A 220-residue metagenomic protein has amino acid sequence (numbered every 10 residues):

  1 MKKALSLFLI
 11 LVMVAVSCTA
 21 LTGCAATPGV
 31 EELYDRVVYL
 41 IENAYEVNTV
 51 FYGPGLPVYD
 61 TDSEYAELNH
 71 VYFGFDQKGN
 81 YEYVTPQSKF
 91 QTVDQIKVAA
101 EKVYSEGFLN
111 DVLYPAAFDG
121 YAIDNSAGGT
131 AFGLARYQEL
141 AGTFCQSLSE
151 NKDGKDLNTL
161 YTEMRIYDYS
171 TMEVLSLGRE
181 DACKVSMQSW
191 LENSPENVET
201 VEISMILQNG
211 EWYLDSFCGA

Functional and structural regions predicted by a protein language model:
M1-L9, A15: Positively charged n-region of N-terminal signal peptides that target proteins for export
V14-A15, A26: Hydrophobic alpha-helical membrane context
A20-G23: C-terminal motif of bacterial Sec signal peptides marking the signal peptidase cleavage site
A26-A220: Mature, Sec-exported extracytoplasmic domains of Gram-positive
